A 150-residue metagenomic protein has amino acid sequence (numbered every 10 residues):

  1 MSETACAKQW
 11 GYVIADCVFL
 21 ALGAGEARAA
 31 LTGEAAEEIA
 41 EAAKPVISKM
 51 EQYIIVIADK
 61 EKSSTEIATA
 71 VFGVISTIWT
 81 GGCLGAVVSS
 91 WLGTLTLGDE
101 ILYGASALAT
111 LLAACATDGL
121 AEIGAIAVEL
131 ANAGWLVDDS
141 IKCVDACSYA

Functional and structural regions predicted by a protein language model:
M1-A5: N-terminal targeting leaders of membrane proteins
A7-R28, A35-D145: Membrane-active amphipathic alpha-helices enriched in small hydrophobic residues
